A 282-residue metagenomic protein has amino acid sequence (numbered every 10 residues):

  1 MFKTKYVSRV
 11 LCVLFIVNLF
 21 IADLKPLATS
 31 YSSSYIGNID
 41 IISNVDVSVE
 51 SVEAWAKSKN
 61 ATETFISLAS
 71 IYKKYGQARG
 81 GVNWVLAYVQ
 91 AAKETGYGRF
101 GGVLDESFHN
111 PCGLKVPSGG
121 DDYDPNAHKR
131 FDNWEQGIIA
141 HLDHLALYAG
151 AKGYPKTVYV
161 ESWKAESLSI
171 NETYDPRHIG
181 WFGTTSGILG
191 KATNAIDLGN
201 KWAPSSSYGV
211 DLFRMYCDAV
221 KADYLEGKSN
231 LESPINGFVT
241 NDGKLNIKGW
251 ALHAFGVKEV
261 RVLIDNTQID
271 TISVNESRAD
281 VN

Functional and structural regions predicted by a protein language model:
F2-P26: Sec-dependent N-terminal signal peptides of Gram-positive bacterial secreted proteins and lipoproteins
Y6-R9, K25-G227: Catalytic cores of secreted/periplasmic lytic hydrolases that degrade extracellular macromolecules
F15, L114, L231-I235: Short beta-strand element of the conserved SAM-dependent methyltransferase core
N18-F20, L68, N241: Residues at the start of alpha-helices and the adjacent loop-to-helix junctions
F20, Y154, A279-N282: Proteins with a high burden of low-complexity, intrinsically disordered sequence enriched in S/T/G/P/A and R, requiring
K228-N282: Long, low-complexity serine/threonine/glycine- and acidic-rich segments characteristic of extracellular
